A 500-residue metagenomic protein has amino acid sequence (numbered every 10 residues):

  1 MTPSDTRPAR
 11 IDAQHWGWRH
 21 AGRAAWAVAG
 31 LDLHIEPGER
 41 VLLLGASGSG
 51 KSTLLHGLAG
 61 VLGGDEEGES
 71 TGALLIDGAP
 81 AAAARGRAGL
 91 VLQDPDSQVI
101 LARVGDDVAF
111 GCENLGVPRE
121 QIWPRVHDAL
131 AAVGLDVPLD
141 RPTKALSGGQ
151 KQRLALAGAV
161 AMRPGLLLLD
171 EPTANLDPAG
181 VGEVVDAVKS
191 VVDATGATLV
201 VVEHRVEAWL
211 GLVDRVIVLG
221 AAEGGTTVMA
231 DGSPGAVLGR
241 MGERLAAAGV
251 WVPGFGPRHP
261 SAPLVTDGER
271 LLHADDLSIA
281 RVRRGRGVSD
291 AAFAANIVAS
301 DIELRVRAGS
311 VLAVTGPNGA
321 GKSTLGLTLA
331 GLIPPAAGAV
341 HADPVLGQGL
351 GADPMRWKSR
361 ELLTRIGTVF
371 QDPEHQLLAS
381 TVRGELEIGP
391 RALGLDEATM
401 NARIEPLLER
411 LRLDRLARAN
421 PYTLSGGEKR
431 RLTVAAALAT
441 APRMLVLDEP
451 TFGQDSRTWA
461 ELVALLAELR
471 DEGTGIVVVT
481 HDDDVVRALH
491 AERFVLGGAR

Functional and structural regions predicted by a protein language model:
L44-A46, T315-P317: The feature captures the beta-strand-to-loop junction immediately N-terminal to the Walker
A59, A330: Helix-to-loop junction immediately C-terminal to a conserved catalytic motif
T71-A84, A339-E361: ABC ATPase NBD Q-loop/coupling interface
E120-P138, A398-L416: Conserved ABC ATPase "signature" region
P142-L146, Q150, N420-L424, E428: Conserved ABC ATPase signature
L156, V184, V434: Hydrophobic anchor residue at the start of the ABC signature
A159-V160, A437-L438: ABC ATPase C-loop
L167-E171, L445-E449: Catalytic Walker B motif of ABC-type/P-loop ATPase nucleotide-binding domains
